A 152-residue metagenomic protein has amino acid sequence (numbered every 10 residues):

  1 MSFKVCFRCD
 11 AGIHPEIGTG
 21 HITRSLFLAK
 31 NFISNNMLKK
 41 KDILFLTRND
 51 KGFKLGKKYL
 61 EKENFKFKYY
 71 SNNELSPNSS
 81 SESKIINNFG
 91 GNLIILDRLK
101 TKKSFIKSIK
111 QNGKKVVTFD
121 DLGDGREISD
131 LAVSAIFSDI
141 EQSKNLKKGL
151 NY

Functional and structural regions predicted by a protein language model:
S2-G18: Nucleotide-activated donor-dependent transferases that construct or modify glycoconjugates
K4, N92-L93, L131: Structural motif
T19-N36: Histidine-anchored nucleotide/phosphate-binding helix
S34-S83: Conserved nucleotide-sugar phosphate-binding/catalytic loop shared by glycosyltransferases and other
Y70, F119-D121, A135: Generic beta-sheet signal
I86-K100: Short N-terminal targeting/anchoring amphipathic segment
I109-T118: Short beta-strand/loop segments at the ligand-binding rim of alpha/beta enzyme cores
I128-Y152: A nucleotide-sugar donor-handling region in carbohydrate enzymes
